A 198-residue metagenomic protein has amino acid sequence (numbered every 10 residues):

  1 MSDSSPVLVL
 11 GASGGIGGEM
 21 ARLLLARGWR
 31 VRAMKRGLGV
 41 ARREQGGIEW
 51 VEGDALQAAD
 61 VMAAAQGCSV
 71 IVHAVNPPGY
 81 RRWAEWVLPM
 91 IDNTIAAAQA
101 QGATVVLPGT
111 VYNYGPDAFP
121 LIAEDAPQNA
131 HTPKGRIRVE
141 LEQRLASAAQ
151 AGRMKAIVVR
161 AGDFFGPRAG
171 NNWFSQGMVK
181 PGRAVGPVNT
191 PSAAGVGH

Functional and structural regions predicted by a protein language model:
S2-R27: N-terminal Rossmann NAD(P)H-binding glycine-rich loop of SDR-like oxidoreductase domains
R32: Conserved beta-strand positions in the Rossmann-like core of class I SAM-dependent methyltransferases
G39-Q101: NAD(P)H-binding glycine-rich loop region in Rossmannoid oxidoreductase-like domains and their noncatalytic homologs
A84-L88, H131-Q143, N172-Q176, H198: Short-chain dehydrogenase/reductase
I91-E140, I157: Conserved Rossmann-fold NAD(P)-dependent oxidoreductase catalytic core, especially the SDR/UDP-sugar
T110, Q143-R168: Conserved beta-loop-beta element that borders a ligand/cofactor-binding pocket
P133-K134, G162-N171, S192-H198: Glycine-rich "substrate-gating" loop/helix at the edge of Rossmann-like oxidoreductase active sites
K180-H198: A conserved pocket-lining segment of Rossmann-fold NAD(P)-dependent short-chain dehydrogenase/reductase
